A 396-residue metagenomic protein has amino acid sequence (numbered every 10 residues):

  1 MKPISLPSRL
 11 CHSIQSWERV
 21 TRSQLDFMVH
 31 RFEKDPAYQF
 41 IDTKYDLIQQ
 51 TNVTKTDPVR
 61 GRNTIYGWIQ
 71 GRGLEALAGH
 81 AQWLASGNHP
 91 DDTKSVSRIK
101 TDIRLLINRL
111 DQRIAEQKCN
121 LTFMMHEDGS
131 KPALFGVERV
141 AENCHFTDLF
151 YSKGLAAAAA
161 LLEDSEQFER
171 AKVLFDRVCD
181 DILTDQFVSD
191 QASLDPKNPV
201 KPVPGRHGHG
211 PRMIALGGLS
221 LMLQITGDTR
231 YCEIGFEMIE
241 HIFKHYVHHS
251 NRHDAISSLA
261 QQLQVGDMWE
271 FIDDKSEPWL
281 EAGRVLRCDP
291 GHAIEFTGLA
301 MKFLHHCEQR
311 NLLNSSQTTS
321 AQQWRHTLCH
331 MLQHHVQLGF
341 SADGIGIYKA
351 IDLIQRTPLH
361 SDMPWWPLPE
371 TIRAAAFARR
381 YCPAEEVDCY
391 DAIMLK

Functional and structural regions predicted by a protein language model:
K2-K396: Glycan-recognition and catalytic cores of secretory/periplasmic carbohydrate-active enzymes
